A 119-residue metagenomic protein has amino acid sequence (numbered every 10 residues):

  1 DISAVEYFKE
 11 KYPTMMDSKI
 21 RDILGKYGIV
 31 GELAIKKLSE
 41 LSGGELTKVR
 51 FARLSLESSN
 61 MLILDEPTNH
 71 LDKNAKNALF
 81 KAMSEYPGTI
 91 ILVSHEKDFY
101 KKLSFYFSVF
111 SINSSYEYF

Functional and structural regions predicted by a protein language model:
D1-F119: ABC ATP-binding cassette signature C-motif
